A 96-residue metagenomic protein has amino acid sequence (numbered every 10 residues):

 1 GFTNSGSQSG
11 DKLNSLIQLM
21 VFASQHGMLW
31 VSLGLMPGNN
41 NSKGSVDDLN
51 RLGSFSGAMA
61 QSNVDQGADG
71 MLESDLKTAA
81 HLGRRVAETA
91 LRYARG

Functional and structural regions predicted by a protein language model:
G1-G96: FMN-binding flavodoxin-like domain, especially the glycine-rich phosphate-binding loop
